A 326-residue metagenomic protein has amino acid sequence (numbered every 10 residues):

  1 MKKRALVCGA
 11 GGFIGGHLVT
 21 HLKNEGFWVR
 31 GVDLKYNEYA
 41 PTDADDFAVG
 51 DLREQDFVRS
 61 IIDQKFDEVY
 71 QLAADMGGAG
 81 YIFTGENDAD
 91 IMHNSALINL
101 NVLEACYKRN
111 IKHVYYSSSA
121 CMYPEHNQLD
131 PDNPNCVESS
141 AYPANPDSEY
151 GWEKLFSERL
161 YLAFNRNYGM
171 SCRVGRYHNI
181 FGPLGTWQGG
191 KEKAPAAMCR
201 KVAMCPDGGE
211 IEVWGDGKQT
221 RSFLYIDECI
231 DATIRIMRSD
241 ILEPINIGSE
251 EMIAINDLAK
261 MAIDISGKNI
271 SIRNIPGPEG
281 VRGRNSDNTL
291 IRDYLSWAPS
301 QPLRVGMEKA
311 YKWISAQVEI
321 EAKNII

Functional and structural regions predicted by a protein language model:
A5-E25: N-terminal Rossmann NAD(P)H-binding glycine-rich loop of SDR-like oxidoreductase domains
F27-Y36: Conserved glycine-rich Rossmann-like NAD(P)H-binding loop of the short-chain dehydrogenase/reductase
D43-E54: Rossmann-fold cofactor-recognition segment
L52-S95, K108: NAD(P)H-binding glycine-rich loop region in Rossmannoid oxidoreductase-like domains and their noncatalytic homologs
L100-D147: Conserved Rossmann-fold NAD(P)-dependent oxidoreductase catalytic core, especially the SDR/UDP-sugar
H126-N135, R159-M237, E250-M252, A259-S266: NAD(P)-dependent short-chain dehydrogenase/reductase
E149, E153: Active-site helix of classical SDR
M204-I326: C-terminal substrate-binding subdomain of Rossmann-fold SDR/epimerase-dehydratase oxidoreductases
